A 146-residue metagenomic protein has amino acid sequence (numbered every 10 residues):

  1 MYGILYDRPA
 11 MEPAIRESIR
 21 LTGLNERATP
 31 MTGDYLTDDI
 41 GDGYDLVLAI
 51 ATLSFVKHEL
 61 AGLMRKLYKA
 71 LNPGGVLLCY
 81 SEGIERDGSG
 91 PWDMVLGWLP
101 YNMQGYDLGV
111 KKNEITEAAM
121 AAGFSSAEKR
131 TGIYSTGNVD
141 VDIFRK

Functional and structural regions predicted by a protein language model:
Y2-K146: Alpha-helical subdomain
